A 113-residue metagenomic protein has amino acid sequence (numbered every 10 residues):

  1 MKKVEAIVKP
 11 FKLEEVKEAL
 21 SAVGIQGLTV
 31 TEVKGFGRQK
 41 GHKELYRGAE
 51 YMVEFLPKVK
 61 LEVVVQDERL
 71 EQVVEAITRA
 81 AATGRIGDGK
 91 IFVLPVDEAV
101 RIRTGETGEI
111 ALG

Functional and structural regions predicted by a protein language model:
M1-G113: Positively charged, small/polar-rich N-terminal and surface patches that mediate targeting and assembly and bind
